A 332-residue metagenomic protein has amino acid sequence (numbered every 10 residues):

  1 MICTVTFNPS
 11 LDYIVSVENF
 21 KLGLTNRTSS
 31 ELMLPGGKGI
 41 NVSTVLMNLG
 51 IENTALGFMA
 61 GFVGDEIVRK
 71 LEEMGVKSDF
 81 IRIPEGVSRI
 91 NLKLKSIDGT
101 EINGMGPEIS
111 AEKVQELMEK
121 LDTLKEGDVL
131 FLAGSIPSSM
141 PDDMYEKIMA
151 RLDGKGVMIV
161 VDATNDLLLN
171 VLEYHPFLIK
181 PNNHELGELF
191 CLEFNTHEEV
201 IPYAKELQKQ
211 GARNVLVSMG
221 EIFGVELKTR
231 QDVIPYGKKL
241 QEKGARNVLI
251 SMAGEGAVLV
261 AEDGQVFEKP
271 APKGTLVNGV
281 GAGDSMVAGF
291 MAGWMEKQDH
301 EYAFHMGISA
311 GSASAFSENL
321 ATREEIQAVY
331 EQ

Functional and structural regions predicted by a protein language model:
M1-G23: Positively charged, low-complexity intrinsically disordered leader regions
R27-V87: Substrate-binding N-lobe of the ribokinase-like
L46, N182, G283: Short, conserved phosphate/pyrophosphate- and ester-handling motifs at nucleotide-, phospho-/glycolipid
I83, K93-E126: Conserved phosphate-binding/catalytic loop of the ribokinase/pfkB sugar-kinase fold
P107-S110, I136-M140, L167-L169, E188 (+3 more regions): Short, small-residue-enriched loops and turns at beta-alpha junctions that line or gate enzyme active sites
V129-P202, R213, M219-Q231: Conserved beta-alpha-beta core of the PfkB/ribokinase-like small-molecule kinase fold
L169, E198-Q332: Conserved phosphate-binding/catalytic region of the ribokinase-like
